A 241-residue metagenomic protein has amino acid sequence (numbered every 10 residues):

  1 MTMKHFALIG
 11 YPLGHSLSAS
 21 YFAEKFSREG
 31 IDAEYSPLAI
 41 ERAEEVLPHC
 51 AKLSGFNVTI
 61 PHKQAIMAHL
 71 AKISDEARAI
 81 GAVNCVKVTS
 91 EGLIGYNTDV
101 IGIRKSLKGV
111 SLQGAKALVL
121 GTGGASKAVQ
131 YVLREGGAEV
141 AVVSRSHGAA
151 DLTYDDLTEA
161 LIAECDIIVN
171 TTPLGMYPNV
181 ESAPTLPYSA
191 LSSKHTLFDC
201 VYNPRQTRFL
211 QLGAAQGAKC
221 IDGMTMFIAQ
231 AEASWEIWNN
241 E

Functional and structural regions predicted by a protein language model:
T2-K108: Phosphate/diphosphate ligand-binding glycine-rich loop within oxidoreductases
G10, N97-V100, L107-V110, G114-R134: Glycine-rich adenosine-cofactor-binding loop
P12, S146, N203: Residues in the short beta-alpha loop(s) of Rossmann-like NAD(P)-binding domains
G55-A65, A125, P173-M176, N203: Short glycine-rich anion-binding loops that position phosphate/pyrophosphate groups of nucleotides and phosphorylated
K105, K219-E241: Active-site capping/gating segments
E135-L152: NAD(P)-binding Rossmann-fold cofactor-contacting core
A150-C220: Rossmann-like adenosine-cofactor binding region
